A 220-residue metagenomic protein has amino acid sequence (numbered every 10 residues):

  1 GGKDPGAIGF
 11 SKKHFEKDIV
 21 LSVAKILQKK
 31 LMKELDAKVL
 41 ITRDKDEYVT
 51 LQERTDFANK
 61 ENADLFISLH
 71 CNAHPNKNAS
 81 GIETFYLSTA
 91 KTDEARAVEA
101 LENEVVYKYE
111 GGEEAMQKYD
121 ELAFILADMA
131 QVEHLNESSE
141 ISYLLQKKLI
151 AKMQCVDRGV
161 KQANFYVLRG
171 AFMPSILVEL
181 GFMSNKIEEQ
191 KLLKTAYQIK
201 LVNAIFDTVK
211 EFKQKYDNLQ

Functional and structural regions predicted by a protein language model:
G1-Y119, Q131-Y143, I199: Catalytic-core regions of hydrolytic enzymes
I125-Q220: Active-site-adjacent mobile loop/cap segments within catalytic or ligand-binding domains
